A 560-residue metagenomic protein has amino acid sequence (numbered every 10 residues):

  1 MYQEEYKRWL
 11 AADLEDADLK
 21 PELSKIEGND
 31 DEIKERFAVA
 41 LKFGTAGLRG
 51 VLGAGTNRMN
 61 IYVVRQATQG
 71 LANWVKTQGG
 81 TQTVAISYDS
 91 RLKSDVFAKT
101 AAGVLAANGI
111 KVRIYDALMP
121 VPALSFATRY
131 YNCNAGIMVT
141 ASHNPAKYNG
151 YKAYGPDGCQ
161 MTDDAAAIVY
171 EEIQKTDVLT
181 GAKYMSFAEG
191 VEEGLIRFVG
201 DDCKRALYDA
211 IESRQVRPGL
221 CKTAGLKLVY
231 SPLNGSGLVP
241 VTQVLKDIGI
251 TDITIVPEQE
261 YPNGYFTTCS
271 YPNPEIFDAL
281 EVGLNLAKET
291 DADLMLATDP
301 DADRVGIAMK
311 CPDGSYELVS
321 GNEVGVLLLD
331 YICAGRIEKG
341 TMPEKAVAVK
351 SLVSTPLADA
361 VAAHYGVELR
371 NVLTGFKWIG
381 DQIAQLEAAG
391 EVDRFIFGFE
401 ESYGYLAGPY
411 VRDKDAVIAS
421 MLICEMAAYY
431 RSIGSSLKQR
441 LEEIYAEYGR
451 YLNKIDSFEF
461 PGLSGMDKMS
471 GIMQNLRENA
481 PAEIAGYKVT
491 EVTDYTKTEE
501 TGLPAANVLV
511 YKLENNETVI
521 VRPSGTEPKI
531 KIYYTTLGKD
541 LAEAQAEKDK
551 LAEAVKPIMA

Functional and structural regions predicted by a protein language model:
Y6-A101, N108, V191, I196-A224 (+1 more regions): An N-terminal, well-structured beta->alpha segment
E32-L41, N149-A279, L286-A287: Gly/Ser/Thr-enriched, mixed-charge loops and adjacent short helices that form phosphate/oxyanion-binding elements
F37-N57, A141-S142, L228, P232-V244 (+4 more regions): Conserved phosphate/anionic-ligand binding catalytic regions in large, soluble enzymes, centered on
A85-Y148, K246-G306: N-terminal small/polar loop signature for handling phosphorylated ligands or for N-terminal nucleophile
V96-L105, Y148-G155, D303-N322, A358: Short Gly/Thr/Asp-enriched flexible loops that form oxyanion-binding sites at enzyme active sites
Y154-Y184, N322-K345, K350-D359, A416: Glycine-rich phosphate-binding loop plus the immediately following alpha-helix
K288, A292-L294, S315-E317, G335-R522 (+3 more regions): Phosphate-binding and adjacent anionic-ligand microenvironments
